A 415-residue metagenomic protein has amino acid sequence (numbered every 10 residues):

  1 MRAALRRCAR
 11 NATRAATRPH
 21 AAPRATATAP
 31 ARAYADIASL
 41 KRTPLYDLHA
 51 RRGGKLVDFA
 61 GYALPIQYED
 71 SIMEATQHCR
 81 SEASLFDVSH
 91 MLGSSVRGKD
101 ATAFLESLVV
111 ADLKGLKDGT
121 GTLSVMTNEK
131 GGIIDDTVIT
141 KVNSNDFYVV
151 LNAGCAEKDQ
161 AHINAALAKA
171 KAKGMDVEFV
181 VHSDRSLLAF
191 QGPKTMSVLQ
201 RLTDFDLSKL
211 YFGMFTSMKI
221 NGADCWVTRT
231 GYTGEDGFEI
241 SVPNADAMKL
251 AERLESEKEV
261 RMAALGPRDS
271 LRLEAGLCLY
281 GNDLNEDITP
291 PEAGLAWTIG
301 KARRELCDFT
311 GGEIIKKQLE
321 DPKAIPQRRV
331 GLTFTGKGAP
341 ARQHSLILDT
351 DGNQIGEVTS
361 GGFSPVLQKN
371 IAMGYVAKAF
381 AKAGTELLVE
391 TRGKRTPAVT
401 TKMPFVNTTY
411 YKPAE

Functional and structural regions predicted by a protein language model:
M1-A38: N-terminal mitochondrial targeting presequence
A3-C8, A35-G54, D58, L64-Y68 (+1 more regions): Conserved, structured C-terminal
P23-A25, H78-E82, T137-I139, A172-M175 (+1 more regions): Short amphipathic alpha-helical segments, especially helix-boundary/capping motifs
T26-T127, G132: Acidic, proline/glycine-enriched N-terminal capping motif
D87, D136, E239: Acidic active-site catalytic centers that drive phospho-/nucleotidyl reactions and related ester hydrolyses
D112-N145, V150-A166: Well-ordered mid-protein domain cores that form the structural environment of catalytic cofactors
